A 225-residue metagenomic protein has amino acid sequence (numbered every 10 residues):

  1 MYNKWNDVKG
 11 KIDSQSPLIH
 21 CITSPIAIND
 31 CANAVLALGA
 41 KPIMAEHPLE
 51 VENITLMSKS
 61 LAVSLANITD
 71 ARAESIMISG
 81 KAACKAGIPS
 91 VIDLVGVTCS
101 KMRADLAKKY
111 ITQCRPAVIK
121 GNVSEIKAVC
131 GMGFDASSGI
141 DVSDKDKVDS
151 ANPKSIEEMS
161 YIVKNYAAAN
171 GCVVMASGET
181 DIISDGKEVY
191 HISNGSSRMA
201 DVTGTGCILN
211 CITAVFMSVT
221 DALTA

Functional and structural regions predicted by a protein language model:
M1-I78, A82-K85, P89, S160-A225: Small-residue (G/A/S/T)-rich helix-start motifs and N-terminal tracts that mark the onset
T23, A71, T98-C99, K154-S155: Residues that cap or flank secondary-structure elements
M57, I78-A82, V95-A104, E125-M132 (+1 more regions): Low-complexity, flexible helical/coil segments
R72-G121: Glycine/small-residue-rich loop that forms an oxyanion/phosphate-binding "nest" at active or ligand-binding sites
M102-V189: Conserved phosphate/ATP/ADP-binding segment of small-molecule kinases
